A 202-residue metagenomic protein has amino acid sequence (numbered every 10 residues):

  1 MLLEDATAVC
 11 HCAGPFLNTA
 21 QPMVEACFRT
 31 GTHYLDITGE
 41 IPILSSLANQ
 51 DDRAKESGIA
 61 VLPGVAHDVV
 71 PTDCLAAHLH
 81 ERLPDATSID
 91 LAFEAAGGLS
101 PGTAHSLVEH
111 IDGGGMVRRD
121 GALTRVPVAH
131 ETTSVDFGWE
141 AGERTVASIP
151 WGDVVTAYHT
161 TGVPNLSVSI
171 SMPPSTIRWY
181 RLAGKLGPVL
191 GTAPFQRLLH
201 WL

Functional and structural regions predicted by a protein language model:
L3-C12, Y34-L35: N-terminal Rossmann-like NAD(P) cofactor-binding module of classical short-chain dehydrogenase/reductase
P15, V24-L44: ADP-ribose/adenylate-binding Rossmann-like module
L17-N18, S175: Short glycine-rich, flexible loops that bind phosphorylated cofactors or substrates
A20, I37-A60: Rossmann-fold NAD(P)-binding glycine/threonine-rich loop
A26, N49-R53, A77-L79, L182-K185: Short low-complexity, flexible loop/linker segments enriched in glycine and/or proline with clustered acidic
G58-G97: Adenosine-phosphate binding glycine-rich loop
E81-L202: C-terminal catalytic/substrate-binding lobe primarily of soluble NAD(P)-dependent oxidoreductases
